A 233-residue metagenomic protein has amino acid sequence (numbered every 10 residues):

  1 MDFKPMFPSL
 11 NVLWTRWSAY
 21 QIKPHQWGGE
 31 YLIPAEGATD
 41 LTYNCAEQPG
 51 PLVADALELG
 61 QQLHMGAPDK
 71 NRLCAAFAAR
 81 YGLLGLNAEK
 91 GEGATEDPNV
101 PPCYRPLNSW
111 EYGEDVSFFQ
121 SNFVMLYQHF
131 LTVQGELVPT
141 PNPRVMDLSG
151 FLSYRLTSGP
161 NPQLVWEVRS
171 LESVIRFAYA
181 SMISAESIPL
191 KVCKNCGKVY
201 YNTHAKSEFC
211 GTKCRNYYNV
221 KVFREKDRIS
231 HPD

Functional and structural regions predicted by a protein language model:
M1-Y201, P232: Short helix-coil boundary/hinge micro-motifs
K198, N216, K221: Active-site micro-motifs of SAM-dependent methyltransferase domains
T203-Y217: Cysteine-rich micro-motifs
C210-K213, D227, H231: Flexible domain-boundary/linker segments
N219-I229: Short metal-binding segments enriched for Cys and/or His
